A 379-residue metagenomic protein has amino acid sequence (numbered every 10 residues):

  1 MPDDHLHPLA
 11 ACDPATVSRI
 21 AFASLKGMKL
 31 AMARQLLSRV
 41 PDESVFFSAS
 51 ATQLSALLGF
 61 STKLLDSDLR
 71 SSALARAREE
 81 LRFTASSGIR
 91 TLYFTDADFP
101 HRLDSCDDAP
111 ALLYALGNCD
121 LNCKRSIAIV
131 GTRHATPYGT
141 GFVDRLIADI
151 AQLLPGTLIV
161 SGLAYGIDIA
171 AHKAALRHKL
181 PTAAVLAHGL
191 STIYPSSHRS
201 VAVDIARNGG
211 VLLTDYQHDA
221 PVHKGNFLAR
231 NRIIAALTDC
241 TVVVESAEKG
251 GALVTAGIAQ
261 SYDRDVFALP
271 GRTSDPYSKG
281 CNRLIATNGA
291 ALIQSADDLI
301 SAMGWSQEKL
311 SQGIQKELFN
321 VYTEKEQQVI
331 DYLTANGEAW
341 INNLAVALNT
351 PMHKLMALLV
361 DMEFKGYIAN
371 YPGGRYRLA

Functional and structural regions predicted by a protein language model:
M1-D98, L284, K365-Y367, P372-A379: Short, small/acidic-rich helices and loops at N termini and domain boundaries of DNA replication/processing enzymes
P2-T16, A85, Y93-A379: Glycine-biased, small-residue-rich flexible motifs in mid-sequence functional cores and linkers
